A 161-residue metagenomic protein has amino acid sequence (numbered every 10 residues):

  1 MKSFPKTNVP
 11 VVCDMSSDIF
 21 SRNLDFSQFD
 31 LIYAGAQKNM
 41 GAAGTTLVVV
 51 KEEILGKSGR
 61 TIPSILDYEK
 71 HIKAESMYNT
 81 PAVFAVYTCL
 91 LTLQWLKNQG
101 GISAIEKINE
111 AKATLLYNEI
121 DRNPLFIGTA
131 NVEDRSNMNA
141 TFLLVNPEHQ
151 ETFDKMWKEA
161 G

Functional and structural regions predicted by a protein language model:
M1-S27: Catalytic PLP-binding core of fold-type I/II PLP enzymes
K2-K6, S27-Q28, V48-V50, K155-G161: Short, solvent-exposed amphipathic alpha-helical segments in soluble enzyme and RNA/protein-processing domains
D18, I54-K57, P147-Q150: Short, acidic Gly/Pro/Ser/Thr-rich loop/turn segments
L24-K38: A short alpha/beta connector and helix-capping loop motif
D30, G44-T46, M138-A140: Structural beta-strand/beta-sheet cores of well-ordered domains, especially the beta-sheet scaffolds that support
A36-N118, N131: Active-site C-terminal subdomain of aminotransferase-like
D121, L125-G161: Conserved C-terminal alpha-helix-loop-beta "cap" of PLP-dependent enzymes that closes/shapes the active-site mouth
